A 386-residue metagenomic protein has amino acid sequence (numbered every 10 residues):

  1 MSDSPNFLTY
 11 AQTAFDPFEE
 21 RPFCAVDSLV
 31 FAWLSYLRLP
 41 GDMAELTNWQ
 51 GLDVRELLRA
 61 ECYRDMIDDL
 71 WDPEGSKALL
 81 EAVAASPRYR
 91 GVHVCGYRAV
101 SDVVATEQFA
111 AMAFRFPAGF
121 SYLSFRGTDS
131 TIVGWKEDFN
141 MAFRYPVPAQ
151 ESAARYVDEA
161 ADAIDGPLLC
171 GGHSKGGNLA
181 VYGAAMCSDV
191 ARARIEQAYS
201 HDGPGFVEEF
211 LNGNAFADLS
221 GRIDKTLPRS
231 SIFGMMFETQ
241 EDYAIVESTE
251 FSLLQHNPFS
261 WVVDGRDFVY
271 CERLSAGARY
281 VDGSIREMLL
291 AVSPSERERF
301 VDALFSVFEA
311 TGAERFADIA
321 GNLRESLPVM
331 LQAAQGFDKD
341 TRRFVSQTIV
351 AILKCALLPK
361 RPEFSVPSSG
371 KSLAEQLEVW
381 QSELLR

Functional and structural regions predicted by a protein language model:
M1-V26, F31-S121, F125-P167, S188-R386: Alpha/beta hydrolase fold serine-hydrolase catalytic domain that processes acyl esters and thioesters
G171-G176, A180: Gly/Ala-rich beta-loop-alpha elbow adjacent to hydrolase catalytic centers
A180-D189: Short glycine-enriched nucleophile-adjacent loop and the immediately C-terminal alpha-helix near the catalytic center
